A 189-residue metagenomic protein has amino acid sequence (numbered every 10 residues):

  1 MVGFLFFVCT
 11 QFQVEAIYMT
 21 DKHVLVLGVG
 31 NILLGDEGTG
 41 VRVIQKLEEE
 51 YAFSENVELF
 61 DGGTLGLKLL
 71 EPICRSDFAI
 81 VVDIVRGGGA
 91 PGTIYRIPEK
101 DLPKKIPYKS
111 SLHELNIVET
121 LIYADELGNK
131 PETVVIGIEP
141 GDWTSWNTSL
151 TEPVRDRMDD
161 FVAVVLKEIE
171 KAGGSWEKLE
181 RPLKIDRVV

Functional and structural regions predicted by a protein language model:
F12: Cationic, low-complexity basic patches in intrinsically disordered or flexible, solvent-exposed regions
D21-L27, L34-G35, T39-G92, R96-K100: Nucleotide and nucleotide-moiety/phosphate-recognizing core
L27-V29, I136: Short hydrophobic segments within beta-strands
N31-I32, L102-K104, P140-T144: A short, flexible beta-alpha/helix-coil linker loop
V81-T133: Helix-loop-strand module that forms the ligand-binding subsite of alpha/beta enzymes
E119-V189: Phosphate-binding/catalytic loops
